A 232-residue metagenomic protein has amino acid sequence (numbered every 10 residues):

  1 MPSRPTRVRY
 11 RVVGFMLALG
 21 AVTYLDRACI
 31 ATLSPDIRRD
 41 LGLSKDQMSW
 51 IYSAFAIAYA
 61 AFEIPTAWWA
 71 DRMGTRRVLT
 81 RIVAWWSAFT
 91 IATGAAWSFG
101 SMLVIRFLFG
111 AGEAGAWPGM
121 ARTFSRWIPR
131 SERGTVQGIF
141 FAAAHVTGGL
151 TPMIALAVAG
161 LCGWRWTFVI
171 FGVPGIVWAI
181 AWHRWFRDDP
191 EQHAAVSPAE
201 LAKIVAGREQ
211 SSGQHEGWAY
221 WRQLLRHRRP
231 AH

Functional and structural regions predicted by a protein language model:
P2-P5, D189-H232: Juxtamembrane intracellular "pre-TM" segments in multi-pass secondary transporters
R11-K45: Extracytoplasmic
A28, A56-I64, A114, G148-G149: Residue-level signature of mid-helix packing/kink "hotspots" within the transmembrane helices of 12-pass Major
G42, G74, A95-S101, G112 (+2 more regions): Helix-breaking motifs and short loop linkers at transmembrane-helix boundaries and internal kinks in secondary membrane
A61-G100: Conserved MFS/SLC helix-loop-helix module at the cytosolic interface between two early adjacent transmembrane helices
S98-R106, H232: Short hydrophobic/alpha-helical segments at membrane-entry points of transmembrane helices in Major Facilitator
I105-H145: Cytoplasmic helix-loop-helix junction between adjacent transmembrane helices in 12-TM secondary transporters
A143-H193: Helix-loop-helix hairpin linking two adjacent transmembrane segments in secondary transporters
